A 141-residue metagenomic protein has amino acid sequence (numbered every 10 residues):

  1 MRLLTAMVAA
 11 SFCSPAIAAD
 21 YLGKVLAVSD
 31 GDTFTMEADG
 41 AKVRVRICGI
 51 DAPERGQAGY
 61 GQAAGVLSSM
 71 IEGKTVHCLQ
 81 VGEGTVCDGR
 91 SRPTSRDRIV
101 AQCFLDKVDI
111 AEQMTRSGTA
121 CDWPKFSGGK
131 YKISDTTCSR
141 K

Functional and structural regions predicted by a protein language model:
L3-F12: Sec-dependent N-terminal signal peptides
P15-K141: Small beta-barrel nucleic-acid-binding modules, primarily SNase/OB-fold domains and secondarily Tudor-like barrels
